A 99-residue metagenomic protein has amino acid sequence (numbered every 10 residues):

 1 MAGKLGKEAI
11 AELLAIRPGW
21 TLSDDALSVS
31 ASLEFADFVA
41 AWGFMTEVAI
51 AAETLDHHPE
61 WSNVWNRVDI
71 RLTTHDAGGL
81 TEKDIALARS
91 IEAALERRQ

Functional and structural regions predicted by a protein language model:
M1-Q99: Charge-rich alpha-helical segments
